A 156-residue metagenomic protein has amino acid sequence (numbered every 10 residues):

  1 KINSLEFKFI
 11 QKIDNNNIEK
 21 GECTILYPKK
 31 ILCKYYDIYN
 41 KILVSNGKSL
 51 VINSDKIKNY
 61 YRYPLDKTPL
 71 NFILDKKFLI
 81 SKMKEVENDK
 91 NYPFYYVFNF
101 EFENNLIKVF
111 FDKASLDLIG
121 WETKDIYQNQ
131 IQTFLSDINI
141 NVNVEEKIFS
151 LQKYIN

Functional and structural regions predicted by a protein language model:
K1-N17: A short, Trp-centered hydrophobic/proline-enriched beta-strand micro-motif
E6-K8, V51, F134: Soluble periplasmic/extracytoplasmic beta-strand elements of cell-envelope proteins
I13-N15, K56-K58, Y127: Solvent-exposed strand-loop boundary residues in beta-sheet-rich modules
N17-E19, Y27, D37, Y92 (+1 more regions): Residues that act as N-cap/strand-start positions at coil-to-secondary-structure junctions
C23-F72, I131: An acidic-aromatic
S49, S81-N156: Gly/Pro-enriched, hydrophobic low-complexity segments that function as extracytoplasmic propeptides/linkers
K56-Y95: Flexible, surface-exposed loop/linker segments and immediately adjacent secondary-structure boundaries
